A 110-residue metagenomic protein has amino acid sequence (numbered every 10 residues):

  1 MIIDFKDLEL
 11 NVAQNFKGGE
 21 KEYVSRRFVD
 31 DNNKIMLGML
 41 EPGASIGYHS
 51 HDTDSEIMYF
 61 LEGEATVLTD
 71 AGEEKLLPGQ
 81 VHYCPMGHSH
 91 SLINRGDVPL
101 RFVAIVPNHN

Functional and structural regions predicted by a protein language model:
M1-N32, G47: A short, N-terminal "cap"/entry segment at the start of jelly-roll beta-barrel domains of the cupin/DSBH fold
E22, M36-H51: Conserved short histidine dyad/triad with adjacent acidic residue
D31-N33, T53, D97-V98: Short strand-connecting beta-turns/loops that link adjacent beta-strands
M39-E41, D52-T66: Short, conserved beta-strand element in jelly-roll/cupin
S45-G47, T66, H82, M86-S91: Histidine-centered metal-chelating micro-motifs
E64-T66, E73, S89, P99: Structural motif
A71-M86: Short acidic-glycine-tyrosine-enriched beta hairpin
M86-N110: Ligand-binding loop in jelly-roll beta-barrel domains
